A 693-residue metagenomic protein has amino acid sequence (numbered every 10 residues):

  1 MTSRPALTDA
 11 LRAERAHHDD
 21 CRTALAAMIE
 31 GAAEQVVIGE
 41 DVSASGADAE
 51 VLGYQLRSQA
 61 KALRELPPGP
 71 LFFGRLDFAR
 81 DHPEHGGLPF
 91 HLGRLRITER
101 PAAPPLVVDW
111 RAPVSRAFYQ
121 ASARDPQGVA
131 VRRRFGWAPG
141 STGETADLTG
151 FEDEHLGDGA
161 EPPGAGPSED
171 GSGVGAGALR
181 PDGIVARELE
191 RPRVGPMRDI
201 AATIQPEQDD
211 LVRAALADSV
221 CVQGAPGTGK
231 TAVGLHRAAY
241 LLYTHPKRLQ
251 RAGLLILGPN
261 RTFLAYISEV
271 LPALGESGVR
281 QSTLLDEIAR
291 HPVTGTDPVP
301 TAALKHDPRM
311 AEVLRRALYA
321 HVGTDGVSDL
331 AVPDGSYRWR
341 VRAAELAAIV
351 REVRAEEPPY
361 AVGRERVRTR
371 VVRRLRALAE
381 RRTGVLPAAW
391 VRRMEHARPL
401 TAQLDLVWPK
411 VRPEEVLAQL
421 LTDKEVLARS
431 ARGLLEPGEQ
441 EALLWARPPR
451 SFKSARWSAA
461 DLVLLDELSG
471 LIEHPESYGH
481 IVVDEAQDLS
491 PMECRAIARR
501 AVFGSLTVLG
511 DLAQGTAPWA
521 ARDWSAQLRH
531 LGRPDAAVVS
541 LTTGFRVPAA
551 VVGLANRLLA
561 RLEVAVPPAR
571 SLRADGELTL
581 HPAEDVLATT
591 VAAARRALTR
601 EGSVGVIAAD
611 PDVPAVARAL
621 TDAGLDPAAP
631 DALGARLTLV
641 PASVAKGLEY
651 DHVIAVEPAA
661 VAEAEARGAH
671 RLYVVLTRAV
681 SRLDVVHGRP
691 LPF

Functional and structural regions predicted by a protein language model:
M1-A201, Q205-D210, F693: Extended, charged low-complexity regulatory segments
M1-C21, L25-M28, A32, G69 (+12 more regions): P-loop NTPase Walker
P70-F73, V129, R198, D209 (+11 more regions): Non-catalytic, well-ordered alpha-helical scaffold segments
P196, I200, K230-G234, M310 (+4 more regions): Phosphate/oxyanion-binding active-site loops and adjacent basic polyanion-contact surfaces
I204, V482-V483: Short hydrophobic beta-strand that contains or immediately precedes a catalytic carboxylate
Q205, D209, R213-L216, A239 (+4 more regions): Amphipathic, well-packed alpha-helical segments that form the structural scaffold of globular domains
L242-V482, D488-A496, G504, A513 (+2 more regions): Alpha-helical nucleic-acid-binding subdomain of P-loop helicases immediately C-terminal to the Walker A/P-loop
K247, A252, R261-E287, V293-K305 (+2 more regions): Conserved helicase motor core of SF1/SF2 NTP-dependent helicases
